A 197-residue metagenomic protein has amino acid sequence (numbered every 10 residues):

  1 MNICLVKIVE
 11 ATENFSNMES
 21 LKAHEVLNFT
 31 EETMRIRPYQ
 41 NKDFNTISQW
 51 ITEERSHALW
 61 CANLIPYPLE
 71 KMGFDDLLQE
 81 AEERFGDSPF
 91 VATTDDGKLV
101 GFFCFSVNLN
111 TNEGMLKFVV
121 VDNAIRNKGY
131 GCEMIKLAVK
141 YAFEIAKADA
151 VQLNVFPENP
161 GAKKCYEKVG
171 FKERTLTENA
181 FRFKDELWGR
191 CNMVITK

Functional and structural regions predicted by a protein language model:
N2-N45, A58, K197: Conserved N-terminal entry element of GNAT/NAT acetyltransferase domains
H24, D76-E80, E178-R182: Short, P/G- and charge-enriched loop/turn segments at secondary-structure junctions
F29, P38-N41, Q49-R126, I135 (+3 more regions): Acetyl-CoA-dependent GNAT
F118, D122-K136, A150, F156-K164 (+1 more regions): Conserved glycine-rich acetyl-CoA-binding loop
D149-Q152, F156-K163, K168, N179-K197: C-terminal "cap" of GNAT-fold acetyltransferases
E173-L176: A secondary-structure capping/hinge motif
